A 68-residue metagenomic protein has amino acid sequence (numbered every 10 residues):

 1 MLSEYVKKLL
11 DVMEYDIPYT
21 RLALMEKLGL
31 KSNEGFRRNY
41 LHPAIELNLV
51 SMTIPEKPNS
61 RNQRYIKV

Functional and structural regions predicted by a protein language model:
M1-V68: C-terminal regulatory or interaction extensions
